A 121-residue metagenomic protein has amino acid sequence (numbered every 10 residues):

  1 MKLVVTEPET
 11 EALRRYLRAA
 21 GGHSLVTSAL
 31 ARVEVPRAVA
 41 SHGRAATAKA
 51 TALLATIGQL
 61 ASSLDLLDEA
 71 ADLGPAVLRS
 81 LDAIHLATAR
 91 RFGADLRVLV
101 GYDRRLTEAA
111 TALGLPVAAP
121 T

Functional and structural regions predicted by a protein language model:
M1-T27, V39-T51, A55, T121: Short, well-structured N-terminal submotif of metal-dependent ribonuclease cores
E9, D65, R105: Residue-level recognition of oxygen-bearing side chains
A12, E34, E69, E108-A109: Phosphate- and divalent-cation-binding pockets in alpha/beta enzyme and binding domains that engage nucleotide-derived
T27-S28, R32, S41, L60 (+2 more regions): Acidic, PIN/NYN-like endoribonuclease modules and their adjacent C-terminal/linker elements
A55-A76, D82-T88: Acidic catalytic patch
